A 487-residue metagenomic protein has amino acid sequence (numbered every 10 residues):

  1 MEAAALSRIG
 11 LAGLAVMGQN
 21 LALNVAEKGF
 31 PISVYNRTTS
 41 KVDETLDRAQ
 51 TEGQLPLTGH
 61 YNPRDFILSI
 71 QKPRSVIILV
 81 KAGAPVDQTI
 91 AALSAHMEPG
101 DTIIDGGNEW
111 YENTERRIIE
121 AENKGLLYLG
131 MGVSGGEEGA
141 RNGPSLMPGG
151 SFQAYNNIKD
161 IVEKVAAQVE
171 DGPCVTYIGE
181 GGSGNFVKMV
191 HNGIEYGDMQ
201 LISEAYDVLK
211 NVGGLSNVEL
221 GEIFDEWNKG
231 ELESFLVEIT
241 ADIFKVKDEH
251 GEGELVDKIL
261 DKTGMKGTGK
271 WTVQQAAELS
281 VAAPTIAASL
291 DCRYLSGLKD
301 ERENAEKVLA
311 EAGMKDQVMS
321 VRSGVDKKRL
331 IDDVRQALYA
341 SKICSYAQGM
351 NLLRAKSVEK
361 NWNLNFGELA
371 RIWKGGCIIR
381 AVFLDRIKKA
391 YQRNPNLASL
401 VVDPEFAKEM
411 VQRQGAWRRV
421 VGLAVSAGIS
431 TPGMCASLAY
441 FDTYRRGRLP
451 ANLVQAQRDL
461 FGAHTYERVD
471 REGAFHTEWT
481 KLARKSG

Functional and structural regions predicted by a protein language model:
M1-R74, H96-G100, E137-R141: NAD(P)+-binding Rossmann beta1-loop-alpha1 motif at the extreme N-terminus of oxidoreductases
I9, D87-A91, I104, W110-E222 (+3 more regions): Rossmann-fold dinucleotide-binding core
I77-A92: Glycine/threonine-rich flexible loop motifs
N185, K210-N211, L215-V218, E222 (+2 more regions): Interdomain hinge/lid region at the active-site interface of Rossmann-like NAD(P)-dependent oxidoreductases
E226, V358-Y391: Small-residue-rich helix-loop
V411, A416-G487: C-terminal amphipathic alpha-helical interaction region
